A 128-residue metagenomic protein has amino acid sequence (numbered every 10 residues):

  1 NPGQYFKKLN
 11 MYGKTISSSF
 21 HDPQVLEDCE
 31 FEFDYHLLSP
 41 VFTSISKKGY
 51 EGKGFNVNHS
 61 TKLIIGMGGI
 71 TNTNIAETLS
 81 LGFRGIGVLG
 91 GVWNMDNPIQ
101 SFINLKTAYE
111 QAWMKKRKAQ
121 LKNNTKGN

Functional and structural regions predicted by a protein language model:
N1, F20-Q24, G69-T73, N97: Short beta->alpha linker loops
N1-L9, Y35-E51, I75-A108: Glycine-rich phosphate-binding active-site loops on the catalytic face of alpha/beta enzymes
K7-H21, H59-M67: Short beta-strand/loop segments at the ligand-binding rim of alpha/beta enzyme cores
Y12, E32, S60, L81-G82: Short, structured coil segments at secondary-structure junctions
T15-K47: Histidine/lysine/aspartate-rich catalytic loop segments that bind and position anionic ligands
I65-I70, V88-G90: Glycine-rich beta-strand-to-loop/alpha-helix junction loops that act as flexible
Q111-A112, R117: Expand to "…catalyze enediolate/carbanion chemistry for C-C bond making/breaking, isomerization, decarboxylation
K118-N128: A short, charged, Gly/Pro-tolerant segment at domain boundaries
